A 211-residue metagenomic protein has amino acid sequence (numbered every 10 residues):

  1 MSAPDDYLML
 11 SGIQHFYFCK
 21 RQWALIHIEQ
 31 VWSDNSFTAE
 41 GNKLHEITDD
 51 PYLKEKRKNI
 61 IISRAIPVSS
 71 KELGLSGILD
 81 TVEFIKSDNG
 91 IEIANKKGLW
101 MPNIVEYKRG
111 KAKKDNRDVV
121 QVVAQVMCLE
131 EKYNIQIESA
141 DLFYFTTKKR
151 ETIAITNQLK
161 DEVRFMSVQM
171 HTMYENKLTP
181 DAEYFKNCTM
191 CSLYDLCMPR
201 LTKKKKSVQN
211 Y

Functional and structural regions predicted by a protein language model:
M1-I104, K204, Y211: Metal-dependent nuclease catalytic cores that hydrolyze phosphodiester bonds in DNA/RNA, characterized by
S76-I78, V119, T152: Well-ordered beta-strand positions in beta-sheet-rich domains
E83-K86, R109, L129, Y133: Generic hydrophobic/packing signal
I93-A94, D115-D118: Short, conserved acidic/polar surface loops in the N-terminal third of protein domains
P102-Y107, F143: Glycine- and acidic-rich phosphate- and metal-coordinating loops
Y107-D115: Short beta-strand-loop-alpha-helix junction that forms the active-site gateway of nucleic-acid-processing nucleases
A112, E130-Y211: Metal-dependent nuclease catalytic regions and adjoining charged, substrate-binding loops involved in nucleic-acid end
D118-L129: Short, charged, amphipathic alpha-helix that recurs within catalytic cores of restriction-modification and other
